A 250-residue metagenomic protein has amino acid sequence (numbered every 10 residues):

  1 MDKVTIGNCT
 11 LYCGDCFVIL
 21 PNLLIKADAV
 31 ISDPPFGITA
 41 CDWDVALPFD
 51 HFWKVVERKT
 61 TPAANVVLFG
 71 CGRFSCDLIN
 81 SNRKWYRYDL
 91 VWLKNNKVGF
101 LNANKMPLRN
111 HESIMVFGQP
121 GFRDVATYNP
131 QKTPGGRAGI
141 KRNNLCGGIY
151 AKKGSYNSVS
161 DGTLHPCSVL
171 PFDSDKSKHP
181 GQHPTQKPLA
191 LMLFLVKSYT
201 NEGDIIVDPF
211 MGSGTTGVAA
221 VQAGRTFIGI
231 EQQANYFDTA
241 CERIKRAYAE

Functional and structural regions predicted by a protein language model:
M1, R225, R246-E250: Short intrinsically disordered terminal tails
D2-G229, Q233-F237: Core catalytic lobe of class I
R83, R243-R246: Short low-complexity, flexible loop/linker segments enriched in glycine and/or proline with clustered acidic
A240: Conserved SAM-binding loop
